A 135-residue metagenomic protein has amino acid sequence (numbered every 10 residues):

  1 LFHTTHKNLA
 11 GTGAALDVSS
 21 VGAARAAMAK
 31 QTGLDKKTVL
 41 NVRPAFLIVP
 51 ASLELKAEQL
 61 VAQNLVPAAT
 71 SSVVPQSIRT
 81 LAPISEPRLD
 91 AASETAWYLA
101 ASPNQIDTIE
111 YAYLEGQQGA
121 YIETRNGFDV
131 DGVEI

Functional and structural regions predicted by a protein language model:
F2-T32, V42-F46, S52-I135: Sequence/fold signature of self-assembling virion shell proteins
K36-K37: A generic local secondary-structure boundary/capping motif
